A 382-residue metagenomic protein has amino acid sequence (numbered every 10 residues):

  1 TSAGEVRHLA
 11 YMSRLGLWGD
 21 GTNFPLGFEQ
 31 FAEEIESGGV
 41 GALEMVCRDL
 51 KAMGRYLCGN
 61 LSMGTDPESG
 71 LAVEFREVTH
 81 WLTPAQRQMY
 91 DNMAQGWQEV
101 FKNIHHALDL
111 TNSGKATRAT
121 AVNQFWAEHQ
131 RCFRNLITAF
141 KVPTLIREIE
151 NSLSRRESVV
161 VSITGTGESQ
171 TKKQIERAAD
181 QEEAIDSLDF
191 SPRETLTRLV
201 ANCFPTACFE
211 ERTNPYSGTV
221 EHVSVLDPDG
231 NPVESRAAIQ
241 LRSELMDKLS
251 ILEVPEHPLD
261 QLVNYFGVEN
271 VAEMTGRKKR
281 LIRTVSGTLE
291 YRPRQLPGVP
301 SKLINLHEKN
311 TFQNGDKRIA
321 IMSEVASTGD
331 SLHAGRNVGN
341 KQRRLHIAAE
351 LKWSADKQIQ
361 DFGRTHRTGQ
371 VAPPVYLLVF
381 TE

Functional and structural regions predicted by a protein language model:
T1, M53, R155-R156, E269 (+1 more regions): Structured helix-beta-strand junction loops
T1, Y11, S162-I163, I319-S323: Structural recognition of the conserved hydrophobic beta-strand(s) that form the central parallel beta-sheet of P-loop
T1-M63, A326-V375: Signature of the SF2 helicase/ATPase Hel1-core->accessory helical subdomain module
V6, L43, F101, W126-Q130 (+5 more regions): Generic preference for well-ordered alpha-helical elements
Y11, G19-V159, S250-V254: Inter-lobe coupling linker of SF2 helicases/translocases
P25-F28, S162, T166, K279 (+1 more regions): Short amphipathic alpha-helical segments embedded in low-complexity Lys/Glu-rich regions
L136-E168, K172, E253-Y265, H307-N314: Conserved interdomain hinge at the start of the Helicase C-terminal
E176-R177, Q181-E382: Conserved RecA-like P-loop NTPase helicase motor core
